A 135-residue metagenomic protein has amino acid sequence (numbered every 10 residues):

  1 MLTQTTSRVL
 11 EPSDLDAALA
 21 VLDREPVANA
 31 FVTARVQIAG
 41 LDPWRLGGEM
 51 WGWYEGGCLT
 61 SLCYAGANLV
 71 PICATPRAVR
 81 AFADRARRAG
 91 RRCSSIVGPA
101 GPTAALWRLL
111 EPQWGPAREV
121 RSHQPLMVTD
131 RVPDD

Functional and structural regions predicted by a protein language model:
M1-L69, R80, T103-A105: N-terminal charged segments
E55-L59, Y64-D135: Acyl-donor-binding surface of acyltransferase catalytic domains
